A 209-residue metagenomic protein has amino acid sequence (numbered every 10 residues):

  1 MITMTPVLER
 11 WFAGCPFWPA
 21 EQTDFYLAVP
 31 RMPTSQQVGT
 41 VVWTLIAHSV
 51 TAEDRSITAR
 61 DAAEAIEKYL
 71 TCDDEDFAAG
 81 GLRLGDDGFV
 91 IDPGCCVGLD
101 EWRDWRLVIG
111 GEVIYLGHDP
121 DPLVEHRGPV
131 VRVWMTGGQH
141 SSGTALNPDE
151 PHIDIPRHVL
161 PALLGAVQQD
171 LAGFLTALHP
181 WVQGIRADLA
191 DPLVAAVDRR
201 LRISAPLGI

Functional and structural regions predicted by a protein language model:
M1-A63: N-terminal "first-domain core" detector
G14, F89-P93, Q139-N147: Short, surface-exposed beta-strand/loop "edge" segments at domain boundaries and coil↔beta transitions
V38-I46, E53, A62-L70, W105 (+4 more regions): Generic structural signal of hydrophobic/aromatic residues within well-ordered alpha-helices of folded domains
A52, I57, D61-D74, S141-N147: Low-complexity, polar-biased intrinsically disordered regions enriched in Pro/Ser/Thr/Gly
A62-L116: Aromatic- and glycine-enriched beta-alpha-beta binding-site module
E101-H158: An exposed acidic His-Trp-rich patch
H152-I209: Mixed-charge, glycine-accented linear interaction segment located at domain edges/termini
